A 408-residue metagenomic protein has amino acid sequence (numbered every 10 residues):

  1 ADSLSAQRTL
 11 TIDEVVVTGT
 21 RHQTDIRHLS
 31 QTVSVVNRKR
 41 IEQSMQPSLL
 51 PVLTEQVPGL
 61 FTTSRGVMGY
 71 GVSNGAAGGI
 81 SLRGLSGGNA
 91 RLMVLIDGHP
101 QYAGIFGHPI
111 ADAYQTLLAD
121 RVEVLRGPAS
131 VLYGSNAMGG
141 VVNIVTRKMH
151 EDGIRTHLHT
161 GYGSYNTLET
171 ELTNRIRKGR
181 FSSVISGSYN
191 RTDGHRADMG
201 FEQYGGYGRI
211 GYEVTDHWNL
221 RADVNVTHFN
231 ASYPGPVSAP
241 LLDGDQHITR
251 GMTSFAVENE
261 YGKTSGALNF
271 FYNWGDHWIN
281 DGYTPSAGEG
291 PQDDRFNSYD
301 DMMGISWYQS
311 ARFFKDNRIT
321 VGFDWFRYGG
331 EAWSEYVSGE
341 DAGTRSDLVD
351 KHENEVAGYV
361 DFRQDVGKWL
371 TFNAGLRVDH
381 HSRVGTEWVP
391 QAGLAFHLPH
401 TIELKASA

Functional and structural regions predicted by a protein language model:
S3-E42, L50: Short, acidic, small-residue-rich periplasmic hinge/interaction motif at the N-terminus of Gram-negative outer-membrane
D13, G78, M138-G140, I154-L158 (+9 more regions): Hydrophobic, lipid-facing positions within transmembrane beta-strands of outer-membrane proteins
V33, I41, L53-T54, V122-V124 (+1 more regions): Non-catalytic regulatory/gating segments with a bias toward low-complexity or hydrophobic composition
L53-H99: Extracytoplasmic beta-strand/coil segments of soluble accessory domains associated with Gram-negative outer-membrane
L92, H99-R126: Short acidic/polar hinge/loop motifs at secondary-structure boundaries that mediate gating or recognition
F106, H157-H159, R191-R196, G235-D245 (+5 more regions): Extracellular loop and loop/strand-boundary signature of outer-membrane beta-barrel proteins
Y162-R191, R196-A231, G244-A267, Y272 (+1 more regions): Transmembrane beta-barrel wall of Gram-negative outer-membrane proteins
T215, F314-D316, S346-A408: Structural signature of Gram-negative outer-membrane beta-barrels, strongest in the C-terminal barrel of TonB-dependent
